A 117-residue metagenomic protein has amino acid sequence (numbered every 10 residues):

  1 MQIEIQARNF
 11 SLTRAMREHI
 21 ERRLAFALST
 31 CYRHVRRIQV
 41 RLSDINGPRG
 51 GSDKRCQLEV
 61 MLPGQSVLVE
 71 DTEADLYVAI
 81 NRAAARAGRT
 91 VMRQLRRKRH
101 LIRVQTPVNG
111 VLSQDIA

Functional and structural regions predicted by a protein language model:
M1-A117: N-terminal, polar/charged subdomain of small-to-medium soluble alpha/beta proteins
